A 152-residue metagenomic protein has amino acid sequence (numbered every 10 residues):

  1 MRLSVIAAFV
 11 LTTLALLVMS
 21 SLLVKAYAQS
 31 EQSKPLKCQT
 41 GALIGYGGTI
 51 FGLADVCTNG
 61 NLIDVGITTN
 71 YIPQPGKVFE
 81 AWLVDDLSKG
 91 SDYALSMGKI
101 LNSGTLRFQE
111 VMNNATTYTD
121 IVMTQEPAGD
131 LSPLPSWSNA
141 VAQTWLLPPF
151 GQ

Functional and structural regions predicted by a protein language model:
R2-F9, L22-Q152: N-terminal targeting/export leaders
T13-L23: Hydrophobic alpha-helical membrane-insertion segments, chiefly the h-region of N-terminal signal peptides
